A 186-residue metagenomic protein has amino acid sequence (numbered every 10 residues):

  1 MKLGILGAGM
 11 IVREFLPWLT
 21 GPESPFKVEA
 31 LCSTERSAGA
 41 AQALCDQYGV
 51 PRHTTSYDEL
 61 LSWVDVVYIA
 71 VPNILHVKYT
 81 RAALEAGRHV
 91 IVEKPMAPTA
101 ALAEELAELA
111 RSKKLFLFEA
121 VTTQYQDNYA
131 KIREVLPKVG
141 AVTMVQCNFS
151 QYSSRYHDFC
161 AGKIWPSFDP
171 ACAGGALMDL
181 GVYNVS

Functional and structural regions predicted by a protein language model:
M1-Y48: N-terminal Rossmann-like dinucleotide-binding module
V12, I69, V92-E93, L117-E119: Hydrophobic residues in well-ordered beta-strands that form the structural core
F26-V28, V64, V142: Core-facing hydrophobic residues within beta-strands of well-ordered domains
L31, V67, V145: Receiver (REC) domain switch-region micro-motif
V50-L109: Beta-loop-alpha module in the N-terminal Rossmann-like domain of NAD(P)-dependent dehydrogenases, especially those
E105-T122, T143-M144: Rossmann-fold dehydrogenase core element
T123-S186: Predominantly a Rossmann-like dinucleotide-binding segment in NAD(P)-dependent oxidoreductases
